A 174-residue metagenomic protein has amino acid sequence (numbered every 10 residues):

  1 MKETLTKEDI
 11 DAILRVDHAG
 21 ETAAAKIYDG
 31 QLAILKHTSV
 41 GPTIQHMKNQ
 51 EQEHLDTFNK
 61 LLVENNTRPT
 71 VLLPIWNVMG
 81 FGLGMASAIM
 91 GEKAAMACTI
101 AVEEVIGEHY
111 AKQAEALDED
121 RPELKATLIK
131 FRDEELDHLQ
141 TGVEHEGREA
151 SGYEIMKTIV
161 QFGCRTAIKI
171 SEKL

Functional and structural regions predicted by a protein language model:
M1-L174: Non-heme di-metal
